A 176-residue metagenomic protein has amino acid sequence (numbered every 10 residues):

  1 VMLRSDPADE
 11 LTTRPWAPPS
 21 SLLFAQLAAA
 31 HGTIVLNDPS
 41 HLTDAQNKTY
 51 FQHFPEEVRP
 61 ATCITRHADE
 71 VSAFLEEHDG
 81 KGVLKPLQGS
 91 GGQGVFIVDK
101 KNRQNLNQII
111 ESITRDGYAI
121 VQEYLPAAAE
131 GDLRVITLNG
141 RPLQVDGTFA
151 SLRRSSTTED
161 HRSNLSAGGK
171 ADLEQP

Functional and structural regions predicted by a protein language model:
V1-I64: Conserved N-proximal alpha/beta basic substrate-recognition cap immediately N-terminal to, or forming the N-lobe
D9-P18, A29-P39, A68-L75, D132-G147: Phosphate-binding glycine-rich loops and adjacent basic patches that engage nucleotide phosphates, nucleic-acid
L11, D44-A45, F74, G92 (+1 more regions): Active-site-proximal flexible loops/turns
L22-A30, A73, E77, Q108-S112: Charged/polar, solvent-exposed surface patches and flexible loops
E56-D79: Rossmann-like NAD(P)H-binding beta-loop-alpha module
A68-D69, E77-V83, L87-P176: Phosphate-binding site of ATP-dependent enzymes
